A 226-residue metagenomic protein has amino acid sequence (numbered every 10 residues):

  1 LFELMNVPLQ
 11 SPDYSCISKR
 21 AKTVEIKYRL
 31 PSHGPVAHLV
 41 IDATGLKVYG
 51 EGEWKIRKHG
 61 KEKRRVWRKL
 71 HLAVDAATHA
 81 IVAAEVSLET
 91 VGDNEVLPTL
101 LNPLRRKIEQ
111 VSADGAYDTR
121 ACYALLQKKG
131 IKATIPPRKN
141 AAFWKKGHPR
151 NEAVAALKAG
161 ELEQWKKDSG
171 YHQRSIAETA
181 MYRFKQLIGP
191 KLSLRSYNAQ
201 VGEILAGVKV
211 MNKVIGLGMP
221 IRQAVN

Functional and structural regions predicted by a protein language model:
L1-V7: DNA-recognition alpha helix
E3, A76-H79, A156-A159, E163 (+1 more regions): Generic signal for short, ordered secondary-structure residues within or immediately flanking folded domains
V7-K139, F143-K145, E203-V208, G218 (+1 more regions): Polybasic low-complexity intrinsically disordered regions
K19-R20, R57-H71, R138-K139, R150 (+6 more regions): Basic side chains
V24, E152-A159, A199-I204: Charged, low-complexity, helix-prone segments enriched in Lys/Glu/Asp/Gln
G115-K185: Helix-centered, glycine/charged polyanion-binding patches within enzymatic domains that contact phosphate-containing
L162-N226: Basic, amphipathic alpha-helical segments enriched in Lys/Arg and hydrophobic/aromatic residues
